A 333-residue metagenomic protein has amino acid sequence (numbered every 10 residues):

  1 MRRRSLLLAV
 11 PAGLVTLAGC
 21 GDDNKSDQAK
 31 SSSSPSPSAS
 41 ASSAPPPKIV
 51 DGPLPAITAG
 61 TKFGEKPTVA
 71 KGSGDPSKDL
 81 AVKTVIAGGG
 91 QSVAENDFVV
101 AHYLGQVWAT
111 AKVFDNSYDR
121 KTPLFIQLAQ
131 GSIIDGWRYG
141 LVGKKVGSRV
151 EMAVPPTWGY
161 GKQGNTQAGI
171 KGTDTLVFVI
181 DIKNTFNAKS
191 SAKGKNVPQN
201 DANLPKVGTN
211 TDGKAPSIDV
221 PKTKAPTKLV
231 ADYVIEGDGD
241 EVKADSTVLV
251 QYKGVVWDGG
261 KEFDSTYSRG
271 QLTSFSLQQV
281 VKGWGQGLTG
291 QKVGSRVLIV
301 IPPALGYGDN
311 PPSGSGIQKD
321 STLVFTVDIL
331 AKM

Functional and structural regions predicted by a protein language model:
M1-M333: Cross-family detector of peptidyl-prolyl cis-trans isomerase
